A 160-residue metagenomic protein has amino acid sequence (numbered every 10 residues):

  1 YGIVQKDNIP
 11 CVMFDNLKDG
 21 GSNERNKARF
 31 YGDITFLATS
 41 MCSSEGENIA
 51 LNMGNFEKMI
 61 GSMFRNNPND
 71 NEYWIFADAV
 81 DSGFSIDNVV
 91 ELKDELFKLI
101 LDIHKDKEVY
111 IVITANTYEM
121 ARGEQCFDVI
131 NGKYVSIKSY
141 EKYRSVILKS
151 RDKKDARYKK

Functional and structural regions predicted by a protein language model:
Y1-L51, K133: ABC ATPase nucleotide-binding domain signature region
F56-Y158: Switch/communication elements of ASCE P-loop NTPase nucleotide-binding domains
